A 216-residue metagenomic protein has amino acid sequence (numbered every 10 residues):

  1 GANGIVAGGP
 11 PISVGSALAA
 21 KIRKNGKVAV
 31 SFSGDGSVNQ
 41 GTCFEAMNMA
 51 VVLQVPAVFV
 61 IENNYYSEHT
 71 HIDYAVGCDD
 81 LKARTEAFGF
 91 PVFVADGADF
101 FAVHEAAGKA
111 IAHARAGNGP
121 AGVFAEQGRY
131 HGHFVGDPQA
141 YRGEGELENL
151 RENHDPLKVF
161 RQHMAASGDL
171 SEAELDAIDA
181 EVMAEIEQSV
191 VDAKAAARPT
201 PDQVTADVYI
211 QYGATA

Functional and structural regions predicted by a protein language model:
G1-A195: Glycine-rich ThDP/TPP pyrophosphate-binding loop and its adjacent helix/strand module within ThDP-dependent enzymes
A195-A216: C-terminal intrinsically disordered, low-complexity extensions immediately downstream of enzyme catalytic cores
